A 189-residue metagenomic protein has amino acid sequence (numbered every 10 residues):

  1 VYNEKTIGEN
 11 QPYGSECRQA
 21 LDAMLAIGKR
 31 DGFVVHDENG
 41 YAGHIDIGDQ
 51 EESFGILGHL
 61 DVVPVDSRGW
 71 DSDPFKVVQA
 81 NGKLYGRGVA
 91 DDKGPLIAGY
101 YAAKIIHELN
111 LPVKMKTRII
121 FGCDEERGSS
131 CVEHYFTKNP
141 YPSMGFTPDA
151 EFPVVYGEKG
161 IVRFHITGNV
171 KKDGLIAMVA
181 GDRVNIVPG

Functional and structural regions predicted by a protein language model:
V1-H59, V63-D66: N-terminal helical capping/dimerization or prosegment-like subdomains of hydrolases acting on amide or phosphate bonds
L25, I97-K104, E133, T167: Predominant activation on well-ordered alpha-helical scaffold segments within soluble catalytic domains
R30-G32, L60, E108, K114-M115 (+2 more regions): Secretory-pathway/membrane protein signature
G40-Y41, G58-L60, N81, V89 (+4 more regions): Fold-independent oxyanion-binding glycine-rich loops and adjacent beta-strand/coil segments at enzyme active sites
Y41, D73, V162: Residues that flank catalytic or metal-binding motifs in active/ligand-binding sites
H44, R118, R163-T167: Beta-strand secondary-structure signal
S53-F121, R127: Active-site metal-coordination/substrate-binding segment of hydrolases, especially metallo-dependent peptidases
E126, V132-G189: Midchain, well-structured core segments that form catalytic/ion-binding scaffolds
